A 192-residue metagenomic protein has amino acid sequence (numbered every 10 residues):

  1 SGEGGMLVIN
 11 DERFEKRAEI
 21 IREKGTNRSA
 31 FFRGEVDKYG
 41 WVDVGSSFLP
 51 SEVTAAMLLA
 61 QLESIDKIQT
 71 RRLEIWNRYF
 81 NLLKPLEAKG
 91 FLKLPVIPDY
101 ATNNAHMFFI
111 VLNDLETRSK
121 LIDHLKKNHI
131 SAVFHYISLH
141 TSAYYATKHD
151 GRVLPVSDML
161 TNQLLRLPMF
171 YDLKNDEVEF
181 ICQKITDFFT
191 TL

Functional and structural regions predicted by a protein language model:
G2-L7: Glycine-rich phosphate-binding loop of ATP-grasp-fold ATP-dependent ligases
N10-L192: PLP-dependent aminotransferase class I/II
